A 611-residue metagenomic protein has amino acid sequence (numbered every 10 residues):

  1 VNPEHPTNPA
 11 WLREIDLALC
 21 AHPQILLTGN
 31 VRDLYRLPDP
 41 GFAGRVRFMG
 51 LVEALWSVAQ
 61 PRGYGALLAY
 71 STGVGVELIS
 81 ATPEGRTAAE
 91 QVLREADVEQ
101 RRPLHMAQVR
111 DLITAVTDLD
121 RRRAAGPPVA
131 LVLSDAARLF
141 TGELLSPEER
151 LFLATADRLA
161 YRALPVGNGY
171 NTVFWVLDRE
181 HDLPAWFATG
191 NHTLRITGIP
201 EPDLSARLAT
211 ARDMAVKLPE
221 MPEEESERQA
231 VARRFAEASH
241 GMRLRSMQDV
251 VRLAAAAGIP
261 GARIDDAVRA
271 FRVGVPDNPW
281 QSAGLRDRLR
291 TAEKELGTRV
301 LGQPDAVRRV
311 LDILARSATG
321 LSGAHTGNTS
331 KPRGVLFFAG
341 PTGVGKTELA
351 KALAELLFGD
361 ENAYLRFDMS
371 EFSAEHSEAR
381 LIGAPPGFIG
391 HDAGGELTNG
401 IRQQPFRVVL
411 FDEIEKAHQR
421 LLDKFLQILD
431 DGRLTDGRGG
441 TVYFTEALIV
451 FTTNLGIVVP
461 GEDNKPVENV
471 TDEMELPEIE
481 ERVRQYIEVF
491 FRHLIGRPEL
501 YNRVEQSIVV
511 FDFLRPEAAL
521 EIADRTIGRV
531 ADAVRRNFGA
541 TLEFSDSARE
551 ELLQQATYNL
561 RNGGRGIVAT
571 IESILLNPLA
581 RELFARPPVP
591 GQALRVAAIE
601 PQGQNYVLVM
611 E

Functional and structural regions predicted by a protein language model:
V1-R263, A393, I401, L426-D430 (+2 more regions): ATP/nucleotide-binding catalytic cores
W11, A18, P23-L26, L164-Y170 (+2 more regions): AAA+ P-loop NTPase nucleotide-binding core of proteostasis motors
